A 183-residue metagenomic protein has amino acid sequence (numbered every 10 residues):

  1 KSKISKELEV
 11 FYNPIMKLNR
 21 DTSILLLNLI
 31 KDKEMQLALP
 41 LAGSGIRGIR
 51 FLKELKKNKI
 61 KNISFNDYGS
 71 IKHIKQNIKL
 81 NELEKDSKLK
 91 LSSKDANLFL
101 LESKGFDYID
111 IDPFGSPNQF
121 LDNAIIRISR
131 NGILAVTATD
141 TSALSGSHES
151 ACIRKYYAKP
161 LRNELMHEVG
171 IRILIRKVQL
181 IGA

Functional and structural regions predicted by a protein language model:
K1-A183: SAM-dependent transferase fold signal centered on methyltransferase-like domains, encompassing both Class I
